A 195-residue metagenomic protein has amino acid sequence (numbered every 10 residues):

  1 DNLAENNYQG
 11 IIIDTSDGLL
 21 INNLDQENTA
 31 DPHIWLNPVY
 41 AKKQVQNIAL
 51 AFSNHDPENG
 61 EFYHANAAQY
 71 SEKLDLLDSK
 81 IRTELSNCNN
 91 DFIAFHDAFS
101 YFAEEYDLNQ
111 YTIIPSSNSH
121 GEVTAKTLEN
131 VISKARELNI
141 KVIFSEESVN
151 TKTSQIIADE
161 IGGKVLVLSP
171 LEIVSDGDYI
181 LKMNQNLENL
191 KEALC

Functional and structural regions predicted by a protein language model:
D1-C195: Extracytoplasmic metal-acquisition and chelation regions
